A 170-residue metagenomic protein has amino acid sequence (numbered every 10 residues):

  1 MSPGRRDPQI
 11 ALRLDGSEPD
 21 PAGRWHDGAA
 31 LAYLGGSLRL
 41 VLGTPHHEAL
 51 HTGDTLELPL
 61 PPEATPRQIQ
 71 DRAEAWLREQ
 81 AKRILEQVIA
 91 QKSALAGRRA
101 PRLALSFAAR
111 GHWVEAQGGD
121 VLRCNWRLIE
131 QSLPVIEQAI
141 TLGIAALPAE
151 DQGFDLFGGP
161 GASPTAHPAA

Functional and structural regions predicted by a protein language model:
M1-Q138, L142-A170: Active-site-proximal or metal-binding-adjacent scaffold patches in catalytic folds
